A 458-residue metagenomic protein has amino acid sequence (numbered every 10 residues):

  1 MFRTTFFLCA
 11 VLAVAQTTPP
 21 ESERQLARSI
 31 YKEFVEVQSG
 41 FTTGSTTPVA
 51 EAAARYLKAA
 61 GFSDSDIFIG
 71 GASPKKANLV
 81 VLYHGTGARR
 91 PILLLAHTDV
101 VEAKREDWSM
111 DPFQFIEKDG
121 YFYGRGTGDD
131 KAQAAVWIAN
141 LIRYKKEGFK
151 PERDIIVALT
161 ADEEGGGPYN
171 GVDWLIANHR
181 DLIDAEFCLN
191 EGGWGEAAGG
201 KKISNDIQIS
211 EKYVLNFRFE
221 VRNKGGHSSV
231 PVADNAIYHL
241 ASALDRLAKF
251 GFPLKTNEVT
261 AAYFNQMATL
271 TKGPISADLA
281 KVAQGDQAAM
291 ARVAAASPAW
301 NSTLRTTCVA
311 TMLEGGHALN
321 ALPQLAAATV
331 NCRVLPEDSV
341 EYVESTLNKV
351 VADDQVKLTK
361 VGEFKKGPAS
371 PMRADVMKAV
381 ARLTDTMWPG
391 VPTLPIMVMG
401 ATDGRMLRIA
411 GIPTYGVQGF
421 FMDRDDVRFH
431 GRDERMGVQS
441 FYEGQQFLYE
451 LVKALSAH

Functional and structural regions predicted by a protein language model:
R3-A13: Bacterial N-terminal signal peptides
T17-R125, Y144-R153, V330: Acidic/His- and Gly-rich active-site-bordering loop/insert found across diverse amide/peptide-bond hydrolases
R28-S39, K118, E220-N223, Q355 (+1 more regions): Acidic/histidine-rich, surface-exposed loop or edge segments in extracytoplasmic proteins
G87-R89, E196-A198, P253-H317, Q324-L325 (+3 more regions): An extended, acidic, His-containing surface patch that forms the Zn2+-binding/catalytic region of metallohydrolases
T98-D99, L247-G251, N348-V356: A common structural junction motif
Y121-F122, G126-D206: Acidic/histidine-rich catalytic neighborhood of metal-dependent amide-processing enzymes
V172-A177, S229-P253: A short core secondary-structure module
D234, V343-V351: Short amphipathic alpha-helices in soluble, non-transmembrane regions that often serve as interface/regulatory elements
